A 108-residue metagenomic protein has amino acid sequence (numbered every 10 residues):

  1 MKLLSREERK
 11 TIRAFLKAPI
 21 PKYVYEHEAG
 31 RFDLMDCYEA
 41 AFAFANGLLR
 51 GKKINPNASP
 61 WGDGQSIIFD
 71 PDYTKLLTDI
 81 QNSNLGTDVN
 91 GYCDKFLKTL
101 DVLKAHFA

Functional and structural regions predicted by a protein language model:
M1-K10, N55-N57, W61, N82 (+2 more regions): Short intrinsically disordered terminal tails
K2-F42: Short terminal alpha-helical segments
L16, I20, V24, L49 (+2 more regions): Generic secondary-structure transition motif, activating predominantly at the C-termini of alpha-helices
Y25-E28, F32-C93: Acidic, low-complexity, intrinsically disordered interaction modules
